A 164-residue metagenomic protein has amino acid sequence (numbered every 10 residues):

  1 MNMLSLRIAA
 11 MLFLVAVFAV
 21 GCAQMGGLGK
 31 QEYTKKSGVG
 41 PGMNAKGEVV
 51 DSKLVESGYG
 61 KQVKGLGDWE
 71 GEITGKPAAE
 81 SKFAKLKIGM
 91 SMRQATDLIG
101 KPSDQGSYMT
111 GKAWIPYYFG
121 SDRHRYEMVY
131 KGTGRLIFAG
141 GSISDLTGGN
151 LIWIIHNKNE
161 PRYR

Functional and structural regions predicted by a protein language model:
M1-A10: Bacterial N-terminal signal peptides that target proteins for export
A19-G21: C-terminal motif of bacterial Sec signal peptides marking the signal peptidase cleavage site
A23-R164: Residues within mature, well-folded domains
